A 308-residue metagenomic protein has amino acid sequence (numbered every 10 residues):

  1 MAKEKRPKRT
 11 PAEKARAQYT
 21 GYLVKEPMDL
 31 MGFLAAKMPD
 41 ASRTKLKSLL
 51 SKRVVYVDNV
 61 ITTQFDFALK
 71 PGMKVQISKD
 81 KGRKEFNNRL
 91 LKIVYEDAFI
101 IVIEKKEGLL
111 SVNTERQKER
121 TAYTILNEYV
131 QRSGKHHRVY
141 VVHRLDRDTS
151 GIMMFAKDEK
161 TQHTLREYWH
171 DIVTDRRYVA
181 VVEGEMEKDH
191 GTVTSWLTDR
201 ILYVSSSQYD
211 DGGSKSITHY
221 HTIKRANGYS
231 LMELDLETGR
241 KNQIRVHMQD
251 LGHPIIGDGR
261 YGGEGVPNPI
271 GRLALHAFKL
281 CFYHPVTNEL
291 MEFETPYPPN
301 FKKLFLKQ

Functional and structural regions predicted by a protein language model:
M1-T192, W196-Y203, N300-F305: RNA pseudouridine synthases
N59-Q64, G228-L231, V266: Short alpha-helix capping/helix-loop boundary micro-motifs
F67-A68, V266, M291: Short secondary-structure boundary/hinge segments and terminal tails
N88-L90, I255-G259: Edge beta-strands of extracellular beta-sandwich domains
I93, V182, H219-T222, I255: Conserved hydrophobic positions within beta-strands
K135-R166, D175, T194-S195, D199-L251 (+1 more regions): The conserved catalytic core of RNA pseudouridine synthases
G257-P269: Short, surface-exposed loop/helix-turn segments at secondary-structure junctions that function as lids/hinges flanking
